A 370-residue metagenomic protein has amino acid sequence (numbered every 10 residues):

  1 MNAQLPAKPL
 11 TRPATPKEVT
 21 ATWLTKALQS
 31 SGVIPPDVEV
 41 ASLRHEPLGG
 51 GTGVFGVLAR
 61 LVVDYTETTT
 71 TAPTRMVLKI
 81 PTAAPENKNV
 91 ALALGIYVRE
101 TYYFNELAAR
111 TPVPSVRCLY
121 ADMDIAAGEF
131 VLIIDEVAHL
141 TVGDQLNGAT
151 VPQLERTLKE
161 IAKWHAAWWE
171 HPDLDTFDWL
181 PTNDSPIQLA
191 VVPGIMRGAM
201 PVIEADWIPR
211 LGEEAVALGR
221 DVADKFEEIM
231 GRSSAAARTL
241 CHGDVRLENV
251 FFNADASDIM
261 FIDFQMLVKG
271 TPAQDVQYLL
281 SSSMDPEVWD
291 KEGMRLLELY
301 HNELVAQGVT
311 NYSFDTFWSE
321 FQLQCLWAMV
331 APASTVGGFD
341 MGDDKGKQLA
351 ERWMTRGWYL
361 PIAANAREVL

Functional and structural regions predicted by a protein language model:
N2-A41: Juxta-kinase regulatory segment immediately upstream of eukaryotic protein kinase catalytic domains
N2-L5, L140-H242, A254, Q348-R352 (+2 more regions): ATP-dependent phospho-/nucleotidyl transfer catalytic cores
A3-L5, D255-M260, Q274-S281: Short acidic (Asp/Glu) and glycine-rich catalytic loops that position anionic groups and cofactors
H45-V192, P272: Conserved ATP-binding subdomain of kinase catalytic cores across diverse folds
G50, A126, Q153, A237 (+7 more regions): Secondary-structure capping and boundary motifs in well-ordered enzyme cores
T52-T70, V77, A223-P272: Active-site acidic catalytic loop and adjacent metal/ATP-binding pocket of ATP-dependent phosphoryl transfer enzymes
Y102, M266-V309, C325-G346: Active-site activation/catalytic loop segments of kinase-like enzymes and analogous catalytic loops in related
E155, N302-L370: Helix-rich C-terminal or lid/interface subdomains of diverse kinases
